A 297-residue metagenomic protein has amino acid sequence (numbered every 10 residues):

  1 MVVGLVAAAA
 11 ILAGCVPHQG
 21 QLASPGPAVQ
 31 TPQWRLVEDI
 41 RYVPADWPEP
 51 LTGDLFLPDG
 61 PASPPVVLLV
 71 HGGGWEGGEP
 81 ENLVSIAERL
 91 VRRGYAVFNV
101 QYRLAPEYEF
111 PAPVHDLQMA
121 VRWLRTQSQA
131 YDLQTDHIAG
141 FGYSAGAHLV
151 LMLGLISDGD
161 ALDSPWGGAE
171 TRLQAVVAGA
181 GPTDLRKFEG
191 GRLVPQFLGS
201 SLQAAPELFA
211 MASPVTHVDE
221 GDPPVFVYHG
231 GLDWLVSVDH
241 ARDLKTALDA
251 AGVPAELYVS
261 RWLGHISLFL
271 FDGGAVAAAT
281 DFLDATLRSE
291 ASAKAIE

Functional and structural regions predicted by a protein language model:
V2-A13: Bacterial N-terminal signal peptides
G14-E297: Alpha/beta-hydrolase superfamily serine-hydrolase fold, recognizing
